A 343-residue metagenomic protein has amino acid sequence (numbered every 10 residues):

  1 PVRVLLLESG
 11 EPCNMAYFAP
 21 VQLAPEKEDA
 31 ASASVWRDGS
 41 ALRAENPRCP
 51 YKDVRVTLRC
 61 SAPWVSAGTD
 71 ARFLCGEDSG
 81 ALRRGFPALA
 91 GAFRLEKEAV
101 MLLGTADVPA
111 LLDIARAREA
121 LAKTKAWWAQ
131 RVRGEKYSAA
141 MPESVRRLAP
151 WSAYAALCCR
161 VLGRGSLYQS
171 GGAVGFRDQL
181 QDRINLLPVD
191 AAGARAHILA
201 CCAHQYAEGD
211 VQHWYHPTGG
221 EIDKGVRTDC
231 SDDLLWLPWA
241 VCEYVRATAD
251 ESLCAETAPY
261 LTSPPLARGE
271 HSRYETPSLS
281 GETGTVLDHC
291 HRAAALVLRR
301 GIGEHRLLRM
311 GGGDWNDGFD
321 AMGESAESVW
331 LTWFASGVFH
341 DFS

Functional and structural regions predicted by a protein language model:
P1-V2, G337: Coil-to-beta-strand transition motifs
V2-L5, L180, D233-L235: Residue-level detector of short, conserved catalytic/binding motifs and their immediate flanks
R3-A173, P264-S280, L287, S343: Acidic/polar, glycine-enriched structural segments that form the non-catalytic walls/loops of the carbohydrate-binding
A117, T124, R183-E304, V329-S336: Aromatic-rich carbohydrate-recognition surfaces in CAZymes
R131-A173, A196-G220, T285-E324: Extended glycan-interaction surfaces of carbohydrate-active proteins
V174, G323-F334: Short, contiguous, pocket-lining structural segments that sit at or immediately flank catalytic/ligand-binding sites
S336-S343: N-terminal leader/propeptide and maturation segments of large enzyme subunits in energy/redox metabolism and hydrolases
